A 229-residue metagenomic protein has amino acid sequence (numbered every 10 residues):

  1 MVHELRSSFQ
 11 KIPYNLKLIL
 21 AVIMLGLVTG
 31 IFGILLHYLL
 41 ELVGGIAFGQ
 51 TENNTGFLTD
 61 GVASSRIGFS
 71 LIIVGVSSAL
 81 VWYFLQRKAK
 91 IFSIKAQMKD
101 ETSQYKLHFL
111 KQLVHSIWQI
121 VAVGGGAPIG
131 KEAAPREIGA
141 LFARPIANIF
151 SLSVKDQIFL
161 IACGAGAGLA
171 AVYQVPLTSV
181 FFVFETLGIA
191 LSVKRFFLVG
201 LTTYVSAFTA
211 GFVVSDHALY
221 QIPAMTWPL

Functional and structural regions predicted by a protein language model:
M1-L229: Alpha-helical transmembrane segments and immediately membrane-proximal extracytoplasmic
